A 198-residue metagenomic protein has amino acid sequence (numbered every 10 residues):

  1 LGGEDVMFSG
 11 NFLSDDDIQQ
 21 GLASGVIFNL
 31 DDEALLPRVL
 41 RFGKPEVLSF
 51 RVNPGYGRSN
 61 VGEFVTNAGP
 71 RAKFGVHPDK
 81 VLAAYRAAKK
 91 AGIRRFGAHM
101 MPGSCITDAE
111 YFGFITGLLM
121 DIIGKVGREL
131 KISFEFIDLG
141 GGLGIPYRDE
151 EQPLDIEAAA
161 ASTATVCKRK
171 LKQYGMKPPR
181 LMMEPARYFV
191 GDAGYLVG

Functional and structural regions predicted by a protein language model:
L1-S24, R38, N60: N-terminal active-site wall of soluble small-molecule enzyme domains
G3-D5, L22-I27, G62-V76, D108-G113 (+1 more regions): Glycine-rich tight-turn/loop motif centered on a GG-T
E4-G10, V26-L30, L48-V52, R95-P102 (+2 more regions): Hydrophobic faces of well-ordered beta-strands that scaffold small-molecule active sites in alpha/beta enzyme cores
F12-S14, D32-A34, V52-Y56, P78 (+3 more regions): Active-site-proximal loop/turn and secondary-structure-junction residues that shape catalytic pockets, frequently
D15, Q19, A23, E33-R41 (+5 more regions): Amphipathic, non-transmembrane alpha-helical secondary structure
S24-G25, D32-R94: Conserved anion-binding
A87-T107: Gly/Ser/Thr-enriched, mixed-charge loops and adjacent short helices that form phosphate/oxyanion-binding elements
S104-G198: C-terminal active-site-proximal or functional interface alpha/beta core segments in diverse enzymes
